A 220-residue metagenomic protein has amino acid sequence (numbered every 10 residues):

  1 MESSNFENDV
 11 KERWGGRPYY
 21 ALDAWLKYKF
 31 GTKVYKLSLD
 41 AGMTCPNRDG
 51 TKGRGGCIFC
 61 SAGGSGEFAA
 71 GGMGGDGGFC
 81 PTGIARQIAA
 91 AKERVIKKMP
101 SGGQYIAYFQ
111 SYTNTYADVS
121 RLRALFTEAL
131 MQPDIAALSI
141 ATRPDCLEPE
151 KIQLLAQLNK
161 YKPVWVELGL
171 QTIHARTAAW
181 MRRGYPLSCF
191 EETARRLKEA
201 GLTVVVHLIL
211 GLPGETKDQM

Functional and structural regions predicted by a protein language model:
M1-G56, A62-I106: N-terminal [4Fe-4S]-dependent radical SAM core
E2-V10, E128-L138, D145: Basic, amphipathic N-terminal segments that precede the first structured/catalytic domain
A24, T127, Q153: Active-site phosphate/pyrophosphate- and oxyanion-stabilizing loops and adjacent acidic/basic residues in soluble
K33, P100-Y105, Q132-L138, K160-V164 (+1 more regions): Short, well-ordered coil/turn segments that N-cap beta-strands
A69-T82, S111-A124, L138-A200, L210-M220: Conserved non-cysteine loop/helix-boundary elements of the Radical SAM core domain that shape
A90-Q132, A137: A contiguous, low-structure linker/loop signature
V205-I209: Short, conserved beta-strand edge motifs with alternating hydrophobic and charged residues
